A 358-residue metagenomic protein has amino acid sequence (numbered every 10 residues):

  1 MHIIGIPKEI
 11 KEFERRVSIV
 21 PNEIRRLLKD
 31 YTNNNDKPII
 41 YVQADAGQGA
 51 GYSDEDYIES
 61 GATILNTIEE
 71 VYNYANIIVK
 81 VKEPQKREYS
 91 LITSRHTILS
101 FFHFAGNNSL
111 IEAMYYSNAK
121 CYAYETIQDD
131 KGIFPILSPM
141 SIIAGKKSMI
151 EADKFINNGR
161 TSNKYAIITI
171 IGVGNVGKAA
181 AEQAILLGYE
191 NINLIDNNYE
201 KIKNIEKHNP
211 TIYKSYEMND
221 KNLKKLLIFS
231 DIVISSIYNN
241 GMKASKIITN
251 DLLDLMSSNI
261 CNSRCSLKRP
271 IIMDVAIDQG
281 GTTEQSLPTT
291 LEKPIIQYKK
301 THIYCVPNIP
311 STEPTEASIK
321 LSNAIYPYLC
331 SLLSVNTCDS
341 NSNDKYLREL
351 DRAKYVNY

Functional and structural regions predicted by a protein language model:
M1-A113: An N-terminal-biased, well-structured beta-alpha scaffold segment characteristic of Rossmann-like dinucleotide-binding
H2-I3, E9, P84-I167, V306-N308: Glycine/serine-rich phosphate-binding loop and adjoining beta1-alpha1 elements at the start of nucleotide-handling
K8, E12-G49, I150-Y238, I295: Glycine-rich phosphate/diphosphate-binding loop of Rossmann-like nucleotide-binding domains
I24, D54, Y89, I111 (+4 more regions): Generic hydrophobic/aromatic pocket-lining and core-packing "Φ" positions
D36-P38, T93-T97, S117-A119, Y189 (+2 more regions): A short helix->loop->beta-strand "cap" motif at the edges of active sites that frequently abuts
N76, K82-E83, F102-H103, N219 (+3 more regions): Short glycine-/small-residue-rich Rossmann-like dinucleotide-binding loops
E125-N163, L267, I277-Y358: Adenosine-phosphate binding glycine-rich loop
H208-K299: Rossmann-like adenosine-cofactor binding region
